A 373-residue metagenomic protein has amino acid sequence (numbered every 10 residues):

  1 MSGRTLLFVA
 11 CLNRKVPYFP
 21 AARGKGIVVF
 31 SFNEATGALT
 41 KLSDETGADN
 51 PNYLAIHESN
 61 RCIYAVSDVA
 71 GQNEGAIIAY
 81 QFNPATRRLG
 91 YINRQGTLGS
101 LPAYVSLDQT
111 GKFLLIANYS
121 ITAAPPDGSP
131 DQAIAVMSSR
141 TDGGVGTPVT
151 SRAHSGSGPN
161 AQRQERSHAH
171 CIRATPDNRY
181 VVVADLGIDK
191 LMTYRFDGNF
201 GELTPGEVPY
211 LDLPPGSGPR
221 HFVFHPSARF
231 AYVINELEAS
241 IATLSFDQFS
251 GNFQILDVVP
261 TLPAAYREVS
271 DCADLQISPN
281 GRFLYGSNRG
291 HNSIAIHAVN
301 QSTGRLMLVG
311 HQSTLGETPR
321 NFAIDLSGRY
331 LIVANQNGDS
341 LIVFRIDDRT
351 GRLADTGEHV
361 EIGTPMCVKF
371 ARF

Functional and structural regions predicted by a protein language model:
N13-P17, D68-N73, S120-P125, I188-K190 (+3 more regions): Short glycine/acidic-enriched loop and turn motifs that connect beta-strands
V16, A48-S59, L98-Q109, S155-N178 (+4 more regions): Beta-rich, blade/repeat-based domains predominating in secreted/periplasmic proteins but also intracellular
F30-G37, Y80-R87, V136-G146, Y194-L203 (+3 more regions): Short loop/turn segments immediately following beta-strands, especially the blade-tip and inter-blade linker loops
T40-G111: Blade-loop segments of beta-propeller domains
T40-T46, G90-G96, G156-R163, G206-D212 (+3 more regions): A short beta-strand motif characteristic of beta-propeller blades
R87-C171: Asp-box/WD-like beta-propeller blade repeats and closely related beta-sheet repeat scaffolds
S270-Q336: Loop/turn-rich, solvent-exposed surfaces of beta-rich toroidal or solenoidal domains
